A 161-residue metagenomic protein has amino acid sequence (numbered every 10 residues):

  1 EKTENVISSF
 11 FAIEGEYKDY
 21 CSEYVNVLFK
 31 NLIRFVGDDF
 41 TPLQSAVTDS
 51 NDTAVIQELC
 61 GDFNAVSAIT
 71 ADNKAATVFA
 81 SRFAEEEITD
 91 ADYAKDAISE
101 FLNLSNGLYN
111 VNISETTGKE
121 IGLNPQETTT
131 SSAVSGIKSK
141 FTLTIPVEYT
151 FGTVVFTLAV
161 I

Functional and structural regions predicted by a protein language model:
E1-I161: N-terminal auxiliary interaction/assembly segments of multi-subunit proteins
